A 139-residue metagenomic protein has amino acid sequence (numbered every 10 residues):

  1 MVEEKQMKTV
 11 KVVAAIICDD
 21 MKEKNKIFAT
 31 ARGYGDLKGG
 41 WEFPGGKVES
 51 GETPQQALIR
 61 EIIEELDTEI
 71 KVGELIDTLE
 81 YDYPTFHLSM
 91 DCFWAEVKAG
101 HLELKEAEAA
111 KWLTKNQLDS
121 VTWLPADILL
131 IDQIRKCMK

Functional and structural regions predicted by a protein language model:
V2-I27: Conserved N-terminal beta-strand and adjoining loop/helix that marks the start of the Nudix/MutT-like hydrolase domain
K11-V13, N25, L88-D91, E108: Change "...and in nucleic-acid phosphodiester-cleaving endonucleases..." to "...and in nucleic-acid processing enzymes
I17-C18, A29, A95-V97, W112: Conserved hydrophobic "DFG−1" position in protein kinase catalytic cores
K24-E64: Conserved Nudix-box catalytic region and its N-terminal flanking loop in Nudix hydrolases and closely related
P54-I63, L75, F93, A110: Hydrophobic packing within well-folded, soluble alpha/beta domains
E65-V72: Short secondary-structure junctions
E69, T78-H101, A109-K111, I134: Active-site-adjacent beta-strand/loop module that shapes the phosphate/pyrophosphate-binding cleft
W94, E103-I134: NUDIX/MutT-family hydrolases
